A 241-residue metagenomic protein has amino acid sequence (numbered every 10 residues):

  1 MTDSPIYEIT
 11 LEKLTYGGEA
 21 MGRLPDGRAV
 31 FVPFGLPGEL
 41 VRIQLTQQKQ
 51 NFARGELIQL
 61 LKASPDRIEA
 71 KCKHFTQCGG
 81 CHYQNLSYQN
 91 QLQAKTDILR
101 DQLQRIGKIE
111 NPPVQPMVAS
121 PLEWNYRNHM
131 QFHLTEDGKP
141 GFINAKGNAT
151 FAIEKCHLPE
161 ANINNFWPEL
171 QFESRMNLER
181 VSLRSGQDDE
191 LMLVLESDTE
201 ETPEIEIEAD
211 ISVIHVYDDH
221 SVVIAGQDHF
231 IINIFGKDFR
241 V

Functional and structural regions predicted by a protein language model:
M1-V241: Accessory RNA-recognition modules of RNA-modification enzymes
